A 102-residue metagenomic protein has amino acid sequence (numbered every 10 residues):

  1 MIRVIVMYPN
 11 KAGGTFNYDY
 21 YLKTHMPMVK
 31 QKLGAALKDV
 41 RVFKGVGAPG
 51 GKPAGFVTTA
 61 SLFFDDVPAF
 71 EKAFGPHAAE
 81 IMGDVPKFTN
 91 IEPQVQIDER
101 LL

Functional and structural regions predicted by a protein language model:
M1-L102: Macromolecular interaction modules
